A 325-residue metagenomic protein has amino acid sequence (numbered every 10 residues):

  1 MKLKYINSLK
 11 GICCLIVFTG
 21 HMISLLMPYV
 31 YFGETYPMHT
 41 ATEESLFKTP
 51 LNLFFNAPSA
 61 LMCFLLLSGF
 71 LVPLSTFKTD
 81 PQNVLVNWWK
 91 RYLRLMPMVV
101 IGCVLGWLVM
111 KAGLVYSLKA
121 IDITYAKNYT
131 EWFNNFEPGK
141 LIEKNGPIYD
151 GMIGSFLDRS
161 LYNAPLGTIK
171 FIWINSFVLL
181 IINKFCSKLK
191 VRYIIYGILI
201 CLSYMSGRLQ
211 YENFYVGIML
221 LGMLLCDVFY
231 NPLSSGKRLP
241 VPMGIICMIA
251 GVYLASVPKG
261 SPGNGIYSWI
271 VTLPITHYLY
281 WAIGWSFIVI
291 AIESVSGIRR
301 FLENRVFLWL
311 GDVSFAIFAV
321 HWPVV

Functional and structural regions predicted by a protein language model:
I6, K10-C13, F55-L61, L65 (+2 more regions): Transmembrane alpha-helical segments and their boundary/interface "anchor" motifs in multi-pass integral membrane
I6-C13, W132-A282: Aromatic-enriched alpha-helical transmembrane segments of multi-pass intramembrane proteins
V17-Y29, L254-V257: Alpha-helical transmembrane segments of multi-pass membrane proteins
V30-E43, K259-G265, I290: Peri-membrane helix termini and adjoining interfacial loops of integral membrane proteins
P37-L53, V100-W173, S286: Membrane-interface helix-loop-helix regions
M62-T79, W173-S187, E293: Transmembrane alpha-helical segments in integral membrane proteins
F77-V86, F185-R192, D227-V241, I292-W309: Membrane-interface junctions at the ends of membrane-embedded or membrane-associated helices
C247-V325: Alpha-helical transmembrane segments of multi-pass integral membrane proteins
